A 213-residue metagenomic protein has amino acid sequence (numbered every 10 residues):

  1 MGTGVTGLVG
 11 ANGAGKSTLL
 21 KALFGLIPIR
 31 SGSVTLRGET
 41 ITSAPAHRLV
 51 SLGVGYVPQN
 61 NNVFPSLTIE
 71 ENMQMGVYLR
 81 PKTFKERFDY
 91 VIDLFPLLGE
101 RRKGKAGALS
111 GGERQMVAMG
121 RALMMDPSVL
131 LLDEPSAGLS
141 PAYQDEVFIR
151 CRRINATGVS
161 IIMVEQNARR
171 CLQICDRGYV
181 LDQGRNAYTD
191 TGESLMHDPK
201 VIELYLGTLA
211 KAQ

Functional and structural regions predicted by a protein language model:
M1-Q213: Glycine-rich phosphate-binding loops of nucleotide-dependent enzymes
